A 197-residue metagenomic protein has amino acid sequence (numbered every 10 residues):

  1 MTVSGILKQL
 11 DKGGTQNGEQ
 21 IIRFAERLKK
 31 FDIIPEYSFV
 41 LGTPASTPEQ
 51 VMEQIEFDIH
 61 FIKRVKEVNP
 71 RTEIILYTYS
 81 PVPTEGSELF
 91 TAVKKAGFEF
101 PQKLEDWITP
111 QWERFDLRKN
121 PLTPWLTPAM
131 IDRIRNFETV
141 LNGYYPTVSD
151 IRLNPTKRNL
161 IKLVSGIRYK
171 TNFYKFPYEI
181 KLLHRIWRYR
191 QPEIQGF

Functional and structural regions predicted by a protein language model:
M1-T156: A structural motif corresponding to the C-terminal lobe/cap of the Radical SAM core domain
G143-F197: Membrane-proximal basic amphipathic "stem/tether" segments
